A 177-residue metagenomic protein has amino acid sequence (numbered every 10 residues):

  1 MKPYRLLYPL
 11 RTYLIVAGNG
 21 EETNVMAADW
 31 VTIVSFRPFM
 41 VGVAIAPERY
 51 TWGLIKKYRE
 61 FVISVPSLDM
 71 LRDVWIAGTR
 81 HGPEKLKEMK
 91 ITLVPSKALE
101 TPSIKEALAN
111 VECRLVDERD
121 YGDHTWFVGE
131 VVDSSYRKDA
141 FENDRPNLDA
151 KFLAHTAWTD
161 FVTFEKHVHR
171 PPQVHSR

Functional and structural regions predicted by a protein language model:
M1-R177: Basic, polyanion-binding surface patches
